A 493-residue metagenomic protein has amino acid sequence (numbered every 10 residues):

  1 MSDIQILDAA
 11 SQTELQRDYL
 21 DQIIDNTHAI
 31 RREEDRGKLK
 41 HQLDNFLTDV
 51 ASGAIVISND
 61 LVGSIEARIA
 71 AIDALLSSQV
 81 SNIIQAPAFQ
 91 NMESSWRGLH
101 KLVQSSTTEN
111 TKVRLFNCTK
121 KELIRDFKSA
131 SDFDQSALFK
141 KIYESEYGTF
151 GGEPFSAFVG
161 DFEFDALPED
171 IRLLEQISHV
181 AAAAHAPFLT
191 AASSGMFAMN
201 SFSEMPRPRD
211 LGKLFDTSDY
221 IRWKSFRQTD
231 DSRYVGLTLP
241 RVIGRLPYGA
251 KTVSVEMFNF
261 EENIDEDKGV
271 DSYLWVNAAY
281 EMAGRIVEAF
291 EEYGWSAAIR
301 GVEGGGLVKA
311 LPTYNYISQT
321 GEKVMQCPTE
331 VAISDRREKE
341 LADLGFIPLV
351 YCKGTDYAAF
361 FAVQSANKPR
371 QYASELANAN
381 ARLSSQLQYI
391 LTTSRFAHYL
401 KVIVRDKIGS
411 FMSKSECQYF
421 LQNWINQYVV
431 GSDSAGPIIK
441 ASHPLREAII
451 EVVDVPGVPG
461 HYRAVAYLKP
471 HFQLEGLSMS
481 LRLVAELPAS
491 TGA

Functional and structural regions predicted by a protein language model:
S2-K128: N-terminal-proximal low-complexity accessory segments that begin disordered and transition into the first
L75, Q79, S95-L102, V180 (+3 more regions): Generic, well-ordered alpha-helical scaffold segments in large soluble proteins
W96-G98, V103-R114, R125-G152, E169 (+1 more regions): Core mixed alpha/beta domains of very large multi-subunit molecular machines
Y147-P328: Extended, regular secondary-structure scaffolds
A181-H185, S193, F361, K368 (+4 more regions): C-terminal accessory domains/tails appended to large, multi-domain proteins
F258-Y419, G476-M479: Long, contiguous, structured domain-core segments that constitute the functional module of a protein
E416-A441: Short, hydrophobic/π-rich interface segment
I449-A493: C-terminal edge-of-domain segments
